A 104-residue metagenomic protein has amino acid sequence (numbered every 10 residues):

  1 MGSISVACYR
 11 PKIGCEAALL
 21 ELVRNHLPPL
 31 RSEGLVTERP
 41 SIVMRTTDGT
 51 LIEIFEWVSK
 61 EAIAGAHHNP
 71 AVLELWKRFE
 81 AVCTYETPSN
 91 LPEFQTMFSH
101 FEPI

Functional and structural regions predicted by a protein language model:
G2-R10, R39-A71: Short, well-ordered beta-strand segments in beta-rich or mixed alpha/beta enzyme and ligand-binding folds
C15-E38: Short amphipathic alpha-helical segments
A18, A62, A71-R78: Exposed alpha-helical structural elements
V23, H67, W76: Short, flexible helix/strand-to-coil boundary loops that buttress conserved ligand/catalytic motifs in alpha/beta
H26-P29, N69-L73, V82: Conserved short hydrophobic interaction patches
T37-I52, L75-I104: Glycine-rich beta-strand-turn "strand-cap" elements at beta-sheet edges
